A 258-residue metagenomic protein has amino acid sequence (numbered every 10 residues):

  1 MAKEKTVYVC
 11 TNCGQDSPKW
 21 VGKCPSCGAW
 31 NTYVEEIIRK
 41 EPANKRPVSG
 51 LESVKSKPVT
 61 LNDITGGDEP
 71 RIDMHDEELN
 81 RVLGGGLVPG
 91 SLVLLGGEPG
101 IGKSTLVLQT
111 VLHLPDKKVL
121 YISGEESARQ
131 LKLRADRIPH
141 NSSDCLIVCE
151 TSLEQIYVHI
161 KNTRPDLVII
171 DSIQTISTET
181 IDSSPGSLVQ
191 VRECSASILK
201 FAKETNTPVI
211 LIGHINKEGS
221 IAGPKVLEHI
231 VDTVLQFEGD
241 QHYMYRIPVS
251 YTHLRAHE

Functional and structural regions predicted by a protein language model:
A2-K5, D16-V93, H113, K117-Y121: Detector for small/aliphatic-rich hydrophobic stretches
D16, W30-Y33, G85-G86, H113-L114 (+8 more regions): Conserved, well-folded catalytic cores of nucleic-acid-processing and energy-transducing macromolecular machines
G22, V82, L131, D171 (+2 more regions): Residue-level signature of catalytic and energy-coupling elements of molecular machines, predominantly ATP/GTP-dependent
D73-L79, I147-T151, K217: Short gly/ser/thr-rich secondary-structure transition/capping motifs
G90, E98-I101, L108-S197: Conserved inter-motif catalytic segment of the P-loop NTP-binding fold
L167-P248: Conserved P-loop NTPase nucleotide-binding/switch module
T252-E258: Conserved small/polar residues in nucleotide/adenosyl-binding loops
